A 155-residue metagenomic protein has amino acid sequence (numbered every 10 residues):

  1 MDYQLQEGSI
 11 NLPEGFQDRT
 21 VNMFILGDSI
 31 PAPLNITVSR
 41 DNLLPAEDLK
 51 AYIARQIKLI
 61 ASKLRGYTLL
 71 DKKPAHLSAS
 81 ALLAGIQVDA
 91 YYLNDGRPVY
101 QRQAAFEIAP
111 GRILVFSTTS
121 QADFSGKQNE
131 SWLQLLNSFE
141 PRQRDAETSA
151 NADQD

Functional and structural regions predicted by a protein language model:
D2-R55: Secretory pathway targeting signatures of secreted, lumenal, and periplasmic proteins
D2-Y3, E14-T20, S62-L77, P141: Short secondary-structure junctions
L5-G8, E14-Q17, V115-D155: Surface-exposed amphipathic alpha-helical segments
S9, N22-F24, P31, A75 (+2 more regions): Localized chelating/binding microdomains that coordinate divalent metal ions or stabilize phosphate-bearing
N42, Y92-N94, S120-A122: Beta-strand elements of well-folded, non-transmembrane domains
R55, L59-K63, L135-S138, R142: Conserved short hydrophobic interaction patches
I57-E107, N151-D155: Signature of long, low-cysteine stretches enriched in small and polar/charged residues
A109-L114: Short hydrophobic/glycine-rich mini-motifs in sensory/regulatory modules that couple input to downstream signaling
